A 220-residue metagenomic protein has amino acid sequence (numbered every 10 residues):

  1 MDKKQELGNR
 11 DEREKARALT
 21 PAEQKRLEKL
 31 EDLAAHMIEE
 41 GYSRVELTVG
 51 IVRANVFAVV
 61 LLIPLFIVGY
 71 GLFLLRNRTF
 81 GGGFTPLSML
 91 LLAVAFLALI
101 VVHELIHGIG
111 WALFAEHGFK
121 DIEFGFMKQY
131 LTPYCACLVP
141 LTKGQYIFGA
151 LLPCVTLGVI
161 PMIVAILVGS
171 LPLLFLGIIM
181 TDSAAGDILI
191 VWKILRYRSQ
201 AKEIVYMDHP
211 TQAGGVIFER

Functional and structural regions predicted by a protein language model:
D2-N77, F124-R220: Metalloprotease/metallohydrolase-associated module, dominated by Zn2+-dependent proteases
G81-F84, L176: Non-cytosolic membrane-interface motifs at loop->transmembrane helix junctions
G83-I100: Short pre-active-site segment immediately N-terminal to the catalytic Zn-binding motif
L99-A112, P153: Active-site recognition of the HExxH zinc-binding catalytic motif
H107-K120, Y197: Catalytic Zn2+-binding segment of zinc metalloproteases
